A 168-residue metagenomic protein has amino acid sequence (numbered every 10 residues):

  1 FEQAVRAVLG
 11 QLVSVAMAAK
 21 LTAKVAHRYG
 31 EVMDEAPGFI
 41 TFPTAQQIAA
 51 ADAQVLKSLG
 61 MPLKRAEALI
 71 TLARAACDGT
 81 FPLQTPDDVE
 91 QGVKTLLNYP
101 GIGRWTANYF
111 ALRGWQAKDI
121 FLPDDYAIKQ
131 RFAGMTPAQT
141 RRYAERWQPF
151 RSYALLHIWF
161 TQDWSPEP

Functional and structural regions predicted by a protein language model:
F1-P168: HhH-family (HhH-GPD) DNA N-glycosylase catalytic core used in base-excision repair
